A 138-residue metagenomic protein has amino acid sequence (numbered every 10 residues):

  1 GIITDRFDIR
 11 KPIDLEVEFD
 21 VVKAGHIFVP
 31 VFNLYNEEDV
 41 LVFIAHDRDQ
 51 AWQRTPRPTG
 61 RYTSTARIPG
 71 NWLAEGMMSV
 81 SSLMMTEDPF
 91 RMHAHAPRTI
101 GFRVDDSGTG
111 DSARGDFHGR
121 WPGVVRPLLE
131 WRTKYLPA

Functional and structural regions predicted by a protein language model:
G1-A138: Localized sequence-composition bias
